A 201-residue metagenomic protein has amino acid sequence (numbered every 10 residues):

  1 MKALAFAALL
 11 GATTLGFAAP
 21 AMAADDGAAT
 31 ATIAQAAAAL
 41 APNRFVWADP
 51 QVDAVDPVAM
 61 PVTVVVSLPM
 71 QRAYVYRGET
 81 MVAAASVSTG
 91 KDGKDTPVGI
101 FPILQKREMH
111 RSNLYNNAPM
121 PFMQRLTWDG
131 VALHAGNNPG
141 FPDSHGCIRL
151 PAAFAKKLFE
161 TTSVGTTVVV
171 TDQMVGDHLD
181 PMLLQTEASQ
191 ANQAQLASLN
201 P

Functional and structural regions predicted by a protein language model:
K2-M123, W128-I148, A152-P201: N-terminal pre-domains immediately preceding structured catalytic cores
